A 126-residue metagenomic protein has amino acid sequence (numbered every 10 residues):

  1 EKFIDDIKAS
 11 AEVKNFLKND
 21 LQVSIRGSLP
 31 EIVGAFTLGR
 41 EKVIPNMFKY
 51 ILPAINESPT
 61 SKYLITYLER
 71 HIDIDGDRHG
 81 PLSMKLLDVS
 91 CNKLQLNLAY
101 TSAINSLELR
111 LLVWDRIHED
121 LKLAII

Functional and structural regions predicted by a protein language model:
E1-I126: Non-heme di-metal
